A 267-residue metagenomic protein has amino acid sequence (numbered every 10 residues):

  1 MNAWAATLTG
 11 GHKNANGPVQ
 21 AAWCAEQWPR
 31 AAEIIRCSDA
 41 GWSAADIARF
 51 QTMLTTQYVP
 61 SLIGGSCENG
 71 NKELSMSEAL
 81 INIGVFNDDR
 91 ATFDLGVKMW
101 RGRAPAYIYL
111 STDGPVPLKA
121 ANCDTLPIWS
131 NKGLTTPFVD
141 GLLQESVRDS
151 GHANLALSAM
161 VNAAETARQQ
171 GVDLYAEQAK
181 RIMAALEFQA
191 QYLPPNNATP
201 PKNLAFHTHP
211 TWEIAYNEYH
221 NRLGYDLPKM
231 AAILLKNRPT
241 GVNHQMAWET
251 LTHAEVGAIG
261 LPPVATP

Functional and structural regions predicted by a protein language model:
M1-Q170: Aromatic-lined, polymer-binding surfaces characteristic of secreted/periplasmic polysaccharide-degrading enzymes
L174-P267: CBM-like carbohydrate-recognition segments
